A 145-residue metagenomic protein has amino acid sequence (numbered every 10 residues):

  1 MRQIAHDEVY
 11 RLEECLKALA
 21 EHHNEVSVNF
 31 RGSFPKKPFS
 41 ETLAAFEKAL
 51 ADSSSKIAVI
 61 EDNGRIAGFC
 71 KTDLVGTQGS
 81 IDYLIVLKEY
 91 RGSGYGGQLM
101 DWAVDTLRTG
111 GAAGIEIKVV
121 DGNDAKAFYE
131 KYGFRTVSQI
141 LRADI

Functional and structural regions predicted by a protein language model:
M1-E25: A short beta-loop-alpha structural element at the N-terminal edge of CoA-dependent acyl/N-acetyltransferase catalytic
A20-A45: Conserved GNAT-fold acetyl-CoA-binding loop/helix
E41-A58, S80: A short helix-loop-beta-strand connector motif used in the catalytic cores of GNAT acetyltransferases and, in some
V59, R65-D73, S80: Conserved beta-strand in the GNAT
D73-D82, R91, V137: A conserved beta-turn-beta hairpin within the catalytic core of GNAT-like acetyltransferases that forms part
Y90, G94-W102: Conserved acetyl-CoA pyrophosphate-binding loop and the N-cap/start of the following alpha-helix in GNAT-like
G97, D121-Q139, A143: Conserved active-site alpha-helix within GNAT-family acetyltransferase domains
L107-V120: Conserved GNAT acetyl-CoA-binding A-motif
